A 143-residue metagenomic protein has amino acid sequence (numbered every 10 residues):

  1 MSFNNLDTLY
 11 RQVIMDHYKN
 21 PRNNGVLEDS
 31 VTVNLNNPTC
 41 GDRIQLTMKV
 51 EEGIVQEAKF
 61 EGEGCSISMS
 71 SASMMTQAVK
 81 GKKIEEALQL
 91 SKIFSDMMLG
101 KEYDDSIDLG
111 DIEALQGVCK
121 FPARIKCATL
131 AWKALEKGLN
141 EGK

Functional and structural regions predicted by a protein language model:
M1-E28, K82-K143: C-terminal binding/interaction regions
M1-R11, L46, V55-A58, E63: Basic/polar, acidic-poor N-terminal "presequence/leader" segments that form or can form short amphipathic helices
N24-E57: Structured beta-strand/loop patches that form or line metal/cofactor-binding pockets in enzymes
C40, I67, K120-R124: Secondary-structure capping and boundary motifs in well-ordered enzyme cores
K49-F60, L109-Q116: Glycine/charged-rich beta-loop-alpha catalytic/anionic-binding loops adjacent to active sites
G62-S71: Short, thiol/selenol-centered motifs that function as redox-active sites or metal-ligating centers
S71-K83: Alpha-helical support elements that line or immediately flank enzyme active sites and cofactor-binding pockets
